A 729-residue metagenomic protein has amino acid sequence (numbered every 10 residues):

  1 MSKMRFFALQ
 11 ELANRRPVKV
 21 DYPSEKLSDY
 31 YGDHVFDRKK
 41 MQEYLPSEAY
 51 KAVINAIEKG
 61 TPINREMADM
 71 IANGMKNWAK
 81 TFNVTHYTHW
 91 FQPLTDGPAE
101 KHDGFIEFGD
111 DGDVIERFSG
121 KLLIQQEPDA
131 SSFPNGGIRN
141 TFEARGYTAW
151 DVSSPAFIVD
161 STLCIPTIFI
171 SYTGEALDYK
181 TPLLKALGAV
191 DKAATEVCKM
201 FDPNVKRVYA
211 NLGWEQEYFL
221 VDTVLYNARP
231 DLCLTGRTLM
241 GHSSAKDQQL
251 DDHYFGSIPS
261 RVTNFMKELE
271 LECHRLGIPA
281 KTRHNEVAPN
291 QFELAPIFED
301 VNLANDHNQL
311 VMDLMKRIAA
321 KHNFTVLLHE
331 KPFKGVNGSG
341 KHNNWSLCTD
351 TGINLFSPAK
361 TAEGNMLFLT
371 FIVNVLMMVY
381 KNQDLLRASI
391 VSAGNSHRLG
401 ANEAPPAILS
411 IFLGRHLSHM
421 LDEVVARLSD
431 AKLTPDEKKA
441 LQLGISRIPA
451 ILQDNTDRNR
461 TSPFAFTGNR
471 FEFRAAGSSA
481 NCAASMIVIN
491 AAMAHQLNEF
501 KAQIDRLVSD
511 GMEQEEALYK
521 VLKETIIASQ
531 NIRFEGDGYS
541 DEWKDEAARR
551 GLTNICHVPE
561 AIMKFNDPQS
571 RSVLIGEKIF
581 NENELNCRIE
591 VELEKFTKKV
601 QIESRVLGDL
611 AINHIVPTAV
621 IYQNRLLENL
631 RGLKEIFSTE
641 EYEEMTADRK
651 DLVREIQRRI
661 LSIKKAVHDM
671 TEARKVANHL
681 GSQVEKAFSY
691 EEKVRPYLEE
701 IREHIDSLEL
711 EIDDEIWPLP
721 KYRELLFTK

Functional and structural regions predicted by a protein language model:
M1-S24, T141-F157, T162: N-terminal hydrophobic targeting/anchoring segments and the immediately downstream early-domain regions of hydrolases
N14-G120, I124-N140: Histidine/acidic residue-rich metal-binding segments in metalloenzymes
M67, F91, S119, P296-F298 (+5 more regions): Active-site proximal loops enriched in glycine and acidic residues that flank catalytic Cys/His/Asp and coordinate
M67-I71, F91-P93, K121-L122, F169 (+4 more regions): Active-site-proximal loop/turn and secondary-structure-junction residues that shape catalytic pockets, frequently
K80, V84, T88-Q92, H307-K321 (+4 more regions): Hydrophobic/aromatic-rich, well-ordered segments within soluble, folded domains that form packed cores
D96-D111, S131, R229, G236-T238 (+4 more regions): Short linear, low-complexity motifs centered on an aromatic residue
E143-L328, N337-G340, L347-E590: Glycine-rich, acidic/polar active-site loops that bind/position phosphate-bearing ligands
L518, T525-K729: C-terminal amphipathic alpha-helical interaction region
